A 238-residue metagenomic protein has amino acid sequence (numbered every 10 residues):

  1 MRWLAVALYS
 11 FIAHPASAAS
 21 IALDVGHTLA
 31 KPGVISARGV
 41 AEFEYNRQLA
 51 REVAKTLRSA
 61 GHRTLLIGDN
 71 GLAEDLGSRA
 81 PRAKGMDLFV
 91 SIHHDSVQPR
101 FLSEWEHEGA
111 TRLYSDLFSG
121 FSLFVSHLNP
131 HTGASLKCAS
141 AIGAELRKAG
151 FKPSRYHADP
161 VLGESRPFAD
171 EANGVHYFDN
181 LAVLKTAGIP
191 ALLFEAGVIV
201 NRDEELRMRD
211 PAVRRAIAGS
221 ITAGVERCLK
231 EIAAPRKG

Functional and structural regions predicted by a protein language model:
M1-Y9: Sec-dependent signal peptide recognition, specifically the positively charged N-region followed immediately by
S10-P15: N-terminal signal peptide c-region/cleavage motif recognized by signal peptidases
A18-I21, L88: Nucleotide donor/acceptor-binding cores
S20-G39: Short glycine-rich His-centered loop
E44-G238: Active-site-proximal helix/loop segments of hydrolytic enzymes
